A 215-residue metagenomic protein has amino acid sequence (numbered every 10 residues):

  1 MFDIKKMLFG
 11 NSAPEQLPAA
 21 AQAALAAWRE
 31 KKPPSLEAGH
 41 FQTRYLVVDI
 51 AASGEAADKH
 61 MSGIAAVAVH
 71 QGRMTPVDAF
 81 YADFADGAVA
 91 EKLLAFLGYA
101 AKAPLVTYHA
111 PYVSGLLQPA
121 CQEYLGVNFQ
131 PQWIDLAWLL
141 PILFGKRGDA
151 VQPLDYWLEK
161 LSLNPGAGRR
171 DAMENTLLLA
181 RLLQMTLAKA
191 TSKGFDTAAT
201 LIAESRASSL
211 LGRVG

Functional and structural regions predicted by a protein language model:
F2-K32, Q184-G215: Acidic two-metal-ion nuclease catalytic site recognized across multiple nuclease folds, prominently DnaQ/RNase D-T
P34-G98: Conserved RNase H-like, two-metal-ion catalytic cores of nucleic-acid enzymes
D49-A51, V113, D135, N175: Acidic active-site catalytic centers that drive phospho-/nucleotidyl reactions and related ester hydrolyses
G54, P104-Y108, P165-R170: Short helix-to-loop capping/linker segments positioned immediately adjacent to catalytic or ligand/cofactor-binding
A79-K146: Conserved DEDDh/DEDDy metal-dependent 3′-5′ exonuclease domain
Q118, A180-L187: Short, amphipathic alpha-helical segments that act as regulatory/interfacial helices in nucleotide-processing proteins
F129, A167-R170, K189-D196: Short conserved catalytic/interaction loops centered on acidic-Pro-aromatic/His motifs
P141-A180: Active-site-proximal helix-loop-helix substrate-binding element of RNase H-like nuclease domains
